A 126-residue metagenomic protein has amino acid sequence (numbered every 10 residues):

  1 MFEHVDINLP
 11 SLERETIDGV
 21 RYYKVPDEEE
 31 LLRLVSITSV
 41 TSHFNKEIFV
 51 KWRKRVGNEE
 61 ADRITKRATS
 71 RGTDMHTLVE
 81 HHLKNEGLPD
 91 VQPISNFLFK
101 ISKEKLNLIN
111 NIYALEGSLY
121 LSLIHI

Functional and structural regions predicted by a protein language model:
M1-S122: Metal-dependent nuclease catalytic cores that hydrolyze phosphodiester bonds in DNA/RNA, characterized by
I124-I126: Conserved small/polar residues in nucleotide/adenosyl-binding loops
